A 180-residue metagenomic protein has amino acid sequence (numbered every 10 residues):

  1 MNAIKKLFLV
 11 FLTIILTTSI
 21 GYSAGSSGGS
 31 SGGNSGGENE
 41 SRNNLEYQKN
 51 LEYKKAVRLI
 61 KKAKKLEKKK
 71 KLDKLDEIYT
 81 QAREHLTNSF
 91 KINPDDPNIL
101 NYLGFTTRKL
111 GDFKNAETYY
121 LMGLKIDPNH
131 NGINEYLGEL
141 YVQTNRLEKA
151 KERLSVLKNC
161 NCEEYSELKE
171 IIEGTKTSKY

Functional and structural regions predicted by a protein language model:
S27-E46, K151-Y180: Terminal, low-structured helical/coil segments at or just beyond the last alpha-helical repeat
I92, I126, L157-C160: Structural marker of alpha-solenoid helical repeat scaffolds
D96, H130, C162-Y165: Residue-level recognition of tetratricopeptide repeat
